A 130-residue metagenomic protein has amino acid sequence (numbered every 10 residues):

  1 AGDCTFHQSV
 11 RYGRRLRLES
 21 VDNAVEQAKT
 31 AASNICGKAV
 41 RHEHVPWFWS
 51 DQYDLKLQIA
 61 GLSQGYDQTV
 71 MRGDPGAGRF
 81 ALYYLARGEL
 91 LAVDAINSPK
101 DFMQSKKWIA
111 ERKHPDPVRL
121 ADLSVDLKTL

Functional and structural regions predicted by a protein language model:
A1: Generic enzyme active-site microenvironment
C4-K100: Mid-to-C-terminal Rossmann-like scaffold of FAD/NAD(P)H-dependent oxidoreductases
L18-E19, V70, S105-W108, K128: Residue-level signature of transmembrane alpha-helix interfaces in integral membrane proteins
P99-V118: A short, polar/charged loop-to-alpha-helix boundary motif
H114-L130: Cysteine/selenocysteine-centered motifs that mediate thiol-based redox chemistry or coordinate metal-sulfur cofactors
